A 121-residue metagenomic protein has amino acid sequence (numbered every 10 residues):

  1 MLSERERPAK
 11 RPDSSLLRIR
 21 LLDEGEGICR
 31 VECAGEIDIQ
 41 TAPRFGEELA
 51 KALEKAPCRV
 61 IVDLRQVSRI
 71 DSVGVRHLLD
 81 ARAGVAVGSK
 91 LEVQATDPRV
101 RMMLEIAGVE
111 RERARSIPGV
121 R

Functional and structural regions predicted by a protein language model:
M1-V73, L79-R121: STAS-like cytosolic regulatory interaction modules
